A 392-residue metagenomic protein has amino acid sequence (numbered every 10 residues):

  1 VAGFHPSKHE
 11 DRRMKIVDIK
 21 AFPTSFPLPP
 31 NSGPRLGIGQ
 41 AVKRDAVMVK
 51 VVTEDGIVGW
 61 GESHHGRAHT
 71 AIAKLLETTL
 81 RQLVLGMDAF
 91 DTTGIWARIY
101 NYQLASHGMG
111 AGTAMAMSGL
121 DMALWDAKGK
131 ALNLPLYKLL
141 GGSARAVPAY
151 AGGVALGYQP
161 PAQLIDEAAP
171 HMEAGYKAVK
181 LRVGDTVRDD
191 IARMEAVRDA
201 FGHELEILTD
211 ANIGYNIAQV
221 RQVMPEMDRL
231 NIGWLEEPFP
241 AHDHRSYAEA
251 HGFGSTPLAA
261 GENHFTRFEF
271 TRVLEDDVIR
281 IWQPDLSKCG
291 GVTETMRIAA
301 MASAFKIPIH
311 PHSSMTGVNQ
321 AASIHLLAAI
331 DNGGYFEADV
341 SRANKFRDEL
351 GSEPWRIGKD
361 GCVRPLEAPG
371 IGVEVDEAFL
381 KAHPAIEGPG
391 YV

Functional and structural regions predicted by a protein language model:
V1-R13: Short, Lys/Arg-enriched N-terminal segments with co-localized hydrophobic residues within the first ~10-30 amino acids
R13-V58, H64, A343-E349: Structured beta-strand/loop patches that form or line metal/cofactor-binding pockets in enzymes
I16, G56, L80, L120 (+8 more regions): Conserved, mostly hydrophobic/aromatic
D18, V52-A131: Metal- or metallocofactor-binding catalytic centers and their adjacent structured scaffolds across diverse enzyme
G59, A149-G152, K177-L181, I207-A211 (+5 more regions): Hydrophobic faces of well-ordered beta-strands that scaffold small-molecule active sites in alpha/beta enzyme cores
T78, P225, N231, H242-C362: Shared catalytic-loop signature of beta/alpha-barrel
K138, R145-G254: Metal-dependent enolase-superfamily TIM-barrel catalytic cores that perform enediolate-based chemistry
L350-V392: C-terminal extensions of enzymes
